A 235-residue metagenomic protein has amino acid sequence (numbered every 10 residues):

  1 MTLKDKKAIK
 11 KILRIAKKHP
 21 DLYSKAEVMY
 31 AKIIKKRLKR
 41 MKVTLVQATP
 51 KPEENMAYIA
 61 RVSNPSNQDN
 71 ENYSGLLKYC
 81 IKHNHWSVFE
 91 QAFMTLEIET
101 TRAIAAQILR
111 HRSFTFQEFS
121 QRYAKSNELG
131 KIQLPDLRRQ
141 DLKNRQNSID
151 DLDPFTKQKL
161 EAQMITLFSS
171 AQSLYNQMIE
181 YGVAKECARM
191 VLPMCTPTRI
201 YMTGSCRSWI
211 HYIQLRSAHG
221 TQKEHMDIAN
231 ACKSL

Functional and structural regions predicted by a protein language model:
M1-L235: Family-specific signature for flavin-dependent thymidylate synthase
